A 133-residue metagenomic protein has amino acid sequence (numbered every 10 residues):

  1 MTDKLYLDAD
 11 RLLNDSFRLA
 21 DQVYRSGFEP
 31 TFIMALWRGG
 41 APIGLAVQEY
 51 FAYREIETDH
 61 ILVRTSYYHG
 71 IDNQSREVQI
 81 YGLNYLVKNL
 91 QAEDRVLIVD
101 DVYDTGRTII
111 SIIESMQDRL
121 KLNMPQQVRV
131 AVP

Functional and structural regions predicted by a protein language model:
M1-P133: PRPP-associated nucleotide enzymes
